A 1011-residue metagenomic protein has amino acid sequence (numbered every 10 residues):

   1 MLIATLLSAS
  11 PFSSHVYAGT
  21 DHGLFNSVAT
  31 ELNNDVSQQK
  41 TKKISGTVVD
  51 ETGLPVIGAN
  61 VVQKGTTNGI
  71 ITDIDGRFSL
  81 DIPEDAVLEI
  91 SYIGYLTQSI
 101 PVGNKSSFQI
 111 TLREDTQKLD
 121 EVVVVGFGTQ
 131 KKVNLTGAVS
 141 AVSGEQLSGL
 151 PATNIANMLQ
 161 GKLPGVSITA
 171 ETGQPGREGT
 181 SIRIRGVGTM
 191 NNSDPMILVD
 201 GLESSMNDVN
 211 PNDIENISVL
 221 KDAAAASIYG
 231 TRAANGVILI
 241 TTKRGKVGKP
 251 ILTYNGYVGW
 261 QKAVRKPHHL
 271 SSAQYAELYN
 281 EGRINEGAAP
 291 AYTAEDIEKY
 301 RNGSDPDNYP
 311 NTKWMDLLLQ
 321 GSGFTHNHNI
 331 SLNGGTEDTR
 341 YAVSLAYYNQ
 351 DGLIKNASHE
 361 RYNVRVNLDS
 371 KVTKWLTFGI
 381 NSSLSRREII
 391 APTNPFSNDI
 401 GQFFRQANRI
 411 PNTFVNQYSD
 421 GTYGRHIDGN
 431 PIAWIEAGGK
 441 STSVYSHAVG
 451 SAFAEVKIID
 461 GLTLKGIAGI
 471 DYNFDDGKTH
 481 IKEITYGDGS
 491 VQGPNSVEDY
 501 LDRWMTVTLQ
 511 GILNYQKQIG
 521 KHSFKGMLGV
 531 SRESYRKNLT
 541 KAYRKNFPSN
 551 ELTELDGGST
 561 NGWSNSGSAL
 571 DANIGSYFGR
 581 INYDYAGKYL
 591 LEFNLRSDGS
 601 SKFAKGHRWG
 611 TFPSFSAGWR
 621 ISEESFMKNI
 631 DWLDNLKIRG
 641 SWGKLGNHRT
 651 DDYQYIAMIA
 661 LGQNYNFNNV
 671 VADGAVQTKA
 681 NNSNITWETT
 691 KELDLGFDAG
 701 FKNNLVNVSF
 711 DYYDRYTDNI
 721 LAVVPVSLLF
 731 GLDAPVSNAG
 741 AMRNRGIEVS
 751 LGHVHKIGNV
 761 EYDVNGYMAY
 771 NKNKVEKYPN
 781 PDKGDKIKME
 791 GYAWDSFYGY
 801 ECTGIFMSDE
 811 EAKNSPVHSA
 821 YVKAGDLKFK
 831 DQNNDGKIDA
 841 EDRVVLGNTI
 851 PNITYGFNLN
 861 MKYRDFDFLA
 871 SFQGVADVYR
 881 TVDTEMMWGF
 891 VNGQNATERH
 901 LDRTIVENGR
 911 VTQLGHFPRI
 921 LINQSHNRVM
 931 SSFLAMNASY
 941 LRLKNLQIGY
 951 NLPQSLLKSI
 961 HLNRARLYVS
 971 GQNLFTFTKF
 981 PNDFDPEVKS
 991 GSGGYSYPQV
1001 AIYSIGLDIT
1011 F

Functional and structural regions predicted by a protein language model:
M1-R365, V372-T373, T377-S385, V449-G450 (+6 more regions): Short, small/polar-rich motifs associated with maturation and membrane association, primarily at protein termini
V48, L112, E203, A454 (+9 more regions): Hydrophobic beta-strand positions in extracellular immunoglobulin-like domains
V133, P175, K246-N311, S322 (+10 more regions): Surface-exposed loop/interface segments of Gram-negative outer-membrane beta-barrel transport/assembly proteins
S167-E171, S227, S622-N629, L956-K958: Active-site phosphate-binding and catalytic loops of NTP-dependent enzymes
T242, I330-G334, V364-S370, G450-V456 (+12 more regions): Residues on the lipid-exposed face of transmembrane beta-strands in outer-membrane beta-barrel proteins
L345-D351, L591-S600, W642: Transmembrane beta-strand segments that form the barrel wall of outer-membrane beta-barrel proteins
D763, N848-A876, R928-F977, S996-F1011: Conserved C-terminal beta-signal and adjacent last beta-strands/turns of outer-membrane beta-barrel proteins
